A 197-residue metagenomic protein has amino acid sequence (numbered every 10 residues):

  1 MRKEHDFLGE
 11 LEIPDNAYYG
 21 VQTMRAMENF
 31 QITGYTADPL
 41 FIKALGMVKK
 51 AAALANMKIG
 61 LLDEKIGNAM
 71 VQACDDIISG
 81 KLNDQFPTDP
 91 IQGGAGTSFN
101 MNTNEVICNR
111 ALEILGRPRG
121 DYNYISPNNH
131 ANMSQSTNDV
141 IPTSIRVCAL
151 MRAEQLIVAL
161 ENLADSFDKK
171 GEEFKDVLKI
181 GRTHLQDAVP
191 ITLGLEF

Functional and structural regions predicted by a protein language model:
M1-F197: Conserved, well-structured ligand/cofactor-binding cores
